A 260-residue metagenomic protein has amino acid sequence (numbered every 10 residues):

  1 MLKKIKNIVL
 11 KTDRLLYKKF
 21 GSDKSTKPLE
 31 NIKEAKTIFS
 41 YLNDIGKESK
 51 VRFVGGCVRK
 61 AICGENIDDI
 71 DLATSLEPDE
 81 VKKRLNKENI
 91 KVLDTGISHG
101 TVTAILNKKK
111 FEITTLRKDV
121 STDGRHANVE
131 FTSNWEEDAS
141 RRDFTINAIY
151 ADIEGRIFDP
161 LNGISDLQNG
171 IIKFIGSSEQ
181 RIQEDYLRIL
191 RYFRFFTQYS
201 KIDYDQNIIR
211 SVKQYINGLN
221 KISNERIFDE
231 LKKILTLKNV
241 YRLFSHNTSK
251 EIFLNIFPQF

Functional and structural regions predicted by a protein language model:
M1-F260: Catalytic cores of the polymerase beta-like nucleotidyltransferase superfamily and closely associated nucleotide
